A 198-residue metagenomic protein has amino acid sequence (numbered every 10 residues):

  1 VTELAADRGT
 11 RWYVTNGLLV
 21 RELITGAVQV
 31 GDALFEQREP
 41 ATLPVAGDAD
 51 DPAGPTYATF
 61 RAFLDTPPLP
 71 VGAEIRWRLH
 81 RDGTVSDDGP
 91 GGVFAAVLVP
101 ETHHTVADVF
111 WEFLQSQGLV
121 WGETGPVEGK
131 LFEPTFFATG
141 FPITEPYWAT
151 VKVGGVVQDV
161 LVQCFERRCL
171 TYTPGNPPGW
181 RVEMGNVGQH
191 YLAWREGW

Functional and structural regions predicted by a protein language model:
V1-W198: Extended, compositionally biased repeat/scaffold regions that form elongated interaction surfaces
